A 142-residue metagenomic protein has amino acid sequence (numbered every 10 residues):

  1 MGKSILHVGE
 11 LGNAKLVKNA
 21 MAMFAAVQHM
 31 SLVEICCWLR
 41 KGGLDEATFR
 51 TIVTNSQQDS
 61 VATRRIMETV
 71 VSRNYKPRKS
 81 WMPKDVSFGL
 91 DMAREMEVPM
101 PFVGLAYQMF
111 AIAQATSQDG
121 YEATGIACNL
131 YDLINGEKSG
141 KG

Functional and structural regions predicted by a protein language model:
M1-K18: Ligand/cofactor pocket segment of small-molecule handling proteins
S4-V8, W81, V86, G140-G142: A charged, well-structured terminal subsegment
A14-L133: Helical "substrate-binding/catalytic lid" subdomain of Rossmann-like NAD(P)-dependent dehydrogenases/reductases
Y131-G142: Hydrophobic alpha-helical segments
